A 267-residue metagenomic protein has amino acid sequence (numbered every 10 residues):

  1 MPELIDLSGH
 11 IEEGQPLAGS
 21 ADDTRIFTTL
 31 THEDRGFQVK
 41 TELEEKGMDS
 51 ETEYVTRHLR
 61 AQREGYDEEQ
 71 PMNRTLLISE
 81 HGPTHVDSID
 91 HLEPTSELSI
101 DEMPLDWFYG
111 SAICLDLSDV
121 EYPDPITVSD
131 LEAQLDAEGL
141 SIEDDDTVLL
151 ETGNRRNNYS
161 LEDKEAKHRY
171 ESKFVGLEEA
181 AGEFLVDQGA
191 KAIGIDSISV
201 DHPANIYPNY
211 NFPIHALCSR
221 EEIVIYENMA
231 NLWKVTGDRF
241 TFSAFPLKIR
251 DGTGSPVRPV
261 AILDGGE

Functional and structural regions predicted by a protein language model:
M1-E267: Active-/binding-site microenvironments in catalytic and ligand-binding cores
